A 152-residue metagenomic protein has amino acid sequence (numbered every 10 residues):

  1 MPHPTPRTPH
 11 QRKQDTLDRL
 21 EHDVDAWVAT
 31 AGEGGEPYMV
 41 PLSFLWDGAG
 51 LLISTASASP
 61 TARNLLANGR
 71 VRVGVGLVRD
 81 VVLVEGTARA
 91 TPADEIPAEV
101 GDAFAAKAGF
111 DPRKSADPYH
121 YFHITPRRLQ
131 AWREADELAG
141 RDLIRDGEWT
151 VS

Functional and structural regions predicted by a protein language model:
M1-Q11, D80-S152: Charged, gly/pro-rich active-site loop segments
P2-A26: Short, basic/aromatic recognition patches
R12-D15, M39-V40, A58, G109: A generic local structural motif
L17-D18, S43, R63, P112-K114: Short secondary-structure boundary/capping segments
D18-E21, L66-A67, A105: Alpha-helix boundary recognition
D23-S57, R63-L65, V71-V75, L83-E85: Short beta-strand segments
V24-D25, R70, G109, L129: Generic structural signal for secondary-structure transition and capping sites
D47-G48, P60-R63, T91-P92, A139-R141: A short local loop/turn or secondary-structure capping micro-motif enriched for an aromatic residue
